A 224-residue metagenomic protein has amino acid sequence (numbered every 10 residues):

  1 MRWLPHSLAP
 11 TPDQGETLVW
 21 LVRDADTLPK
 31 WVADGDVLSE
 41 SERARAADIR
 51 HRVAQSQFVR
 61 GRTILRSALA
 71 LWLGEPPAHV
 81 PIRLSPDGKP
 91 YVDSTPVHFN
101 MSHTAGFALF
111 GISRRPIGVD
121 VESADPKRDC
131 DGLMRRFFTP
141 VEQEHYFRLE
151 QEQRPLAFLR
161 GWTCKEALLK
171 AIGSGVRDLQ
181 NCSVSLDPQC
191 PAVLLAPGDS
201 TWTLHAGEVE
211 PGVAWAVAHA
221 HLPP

Functional and structural regions predicted by a protein language model:
M1-P224: Core catalytic alpha/beta fold that binds nucleotide/phospho-ligands
